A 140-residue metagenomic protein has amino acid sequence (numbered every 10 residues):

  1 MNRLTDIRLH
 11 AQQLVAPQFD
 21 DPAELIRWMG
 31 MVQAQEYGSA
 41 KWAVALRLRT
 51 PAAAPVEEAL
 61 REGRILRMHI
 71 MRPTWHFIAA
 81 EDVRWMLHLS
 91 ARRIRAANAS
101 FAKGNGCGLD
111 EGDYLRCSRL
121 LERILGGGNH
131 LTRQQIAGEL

Functional and structural regions predicted by a protein language model:
M1-E139: Phosphate-backbone binding and catalysis cores of DNA-processing enzymes
